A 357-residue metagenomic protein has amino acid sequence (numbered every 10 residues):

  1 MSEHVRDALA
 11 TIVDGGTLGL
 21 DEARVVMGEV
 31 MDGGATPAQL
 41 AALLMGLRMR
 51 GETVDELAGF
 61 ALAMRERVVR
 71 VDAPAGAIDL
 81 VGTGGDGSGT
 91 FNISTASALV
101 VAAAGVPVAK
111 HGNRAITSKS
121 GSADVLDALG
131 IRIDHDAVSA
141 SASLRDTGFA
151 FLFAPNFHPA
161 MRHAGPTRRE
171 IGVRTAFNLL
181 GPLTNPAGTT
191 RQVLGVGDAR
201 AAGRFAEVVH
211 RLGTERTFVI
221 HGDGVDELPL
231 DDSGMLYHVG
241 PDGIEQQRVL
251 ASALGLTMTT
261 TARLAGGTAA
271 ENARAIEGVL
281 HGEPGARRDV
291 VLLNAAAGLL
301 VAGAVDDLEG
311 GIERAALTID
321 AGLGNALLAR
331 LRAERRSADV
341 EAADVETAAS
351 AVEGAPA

Functional and structural regions predicted by a protein language model:
M1-E3, A10-E56, L62-A73, V290: N-terminal glycine-rich anion-binding loops that anchor highly charged ligand groups
S2-D14, D79-T83, A109: N-terminal small/glycine-rich loop or linker at the start of catalytic domains across soluble metabolic enzymes
E3-H4, T11, L18, E66-V69 (+4 more regions): Glycine-rich anion-binding loops and their surrounding alpha/beta cores
V13, L44-R48, D79-G84, G298-V301: Short glycine-rich or small-residue beta-strand-to-loop segments that form or flank ligand, phosphate, metal/Fe-S
L44, F91-T147: A glycine-rich phosphate/pyrophosphate-binding beta-strand-loop-alpha-helix module
G51-G112: Active-site cofactor/substrate anionic-group-binding motifs, chiefly glycine- and Lys/Arg-rich phosphate-binding loops
G82-G87, G112-S118, F157, D223-V225: Acidic, glycine-rich active-site loops and adjacent beta-strand->loop/helix elements that engage anionic groups
